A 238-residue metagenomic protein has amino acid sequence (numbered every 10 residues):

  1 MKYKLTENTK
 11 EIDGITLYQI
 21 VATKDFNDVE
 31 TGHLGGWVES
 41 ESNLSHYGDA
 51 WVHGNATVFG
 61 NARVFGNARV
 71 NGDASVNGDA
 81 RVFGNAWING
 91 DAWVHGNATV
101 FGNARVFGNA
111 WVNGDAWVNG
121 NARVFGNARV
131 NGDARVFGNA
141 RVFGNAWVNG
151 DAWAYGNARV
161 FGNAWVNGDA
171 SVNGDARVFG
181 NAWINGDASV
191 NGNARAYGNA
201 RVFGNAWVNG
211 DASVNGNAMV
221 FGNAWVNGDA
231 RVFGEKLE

Functional and structural regions predicted by a protein language model:
M1-Y47: Terminal amphipathic alpha-helical/low-complexity segments used for targeting or macromolecular assembly
L5, H46, A62, A68 (+1 more regions): Proteins with a high burden of low-complexity, intrinsically disordered sequence enriched in S/T/G/P/A and R, requiring
E11-D13, D229-E238: Intrinsically disordered, low-complexity terminal regions
N55-V232: Periodic short-repeat tracts
